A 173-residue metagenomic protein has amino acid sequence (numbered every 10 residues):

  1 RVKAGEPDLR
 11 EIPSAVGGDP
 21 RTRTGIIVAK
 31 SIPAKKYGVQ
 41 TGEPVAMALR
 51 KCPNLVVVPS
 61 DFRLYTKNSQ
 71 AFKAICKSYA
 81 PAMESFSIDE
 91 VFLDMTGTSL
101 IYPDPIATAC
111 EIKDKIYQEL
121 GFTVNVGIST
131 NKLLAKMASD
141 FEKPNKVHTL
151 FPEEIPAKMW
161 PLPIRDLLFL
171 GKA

Functional and structural regions predicted by a protein language model:
R1-A173: Gly/Gly-Pro- and Ser/Thr-rich, intrinsically disordered tail segments characteristic of DNA damage-repair and tolerance
